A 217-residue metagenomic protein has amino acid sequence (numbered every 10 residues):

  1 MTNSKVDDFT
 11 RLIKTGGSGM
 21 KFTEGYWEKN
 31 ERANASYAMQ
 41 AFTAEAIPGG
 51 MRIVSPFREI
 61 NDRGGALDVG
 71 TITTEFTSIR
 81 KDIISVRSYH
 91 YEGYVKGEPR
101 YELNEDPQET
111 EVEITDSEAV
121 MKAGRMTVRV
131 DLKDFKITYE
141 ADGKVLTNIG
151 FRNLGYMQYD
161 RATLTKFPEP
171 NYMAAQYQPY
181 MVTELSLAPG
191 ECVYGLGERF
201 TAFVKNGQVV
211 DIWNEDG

Functional and structural regions predicted by a protein language model:
T2-S4: Accessory regions of macromolecular translocation/handling assemblies
V6-I13, G19, A66, Y89 (+1 more regions): Catalytic and substrate-binding clefts that recognize carbohydrates or anionic sugar/phosphate headgroups
G17-D62, D68-A119: A low-complexity, Ser/Thr/Gly/Pro-enriched, surface-exposed linker/loop concept that marks segments flanking
